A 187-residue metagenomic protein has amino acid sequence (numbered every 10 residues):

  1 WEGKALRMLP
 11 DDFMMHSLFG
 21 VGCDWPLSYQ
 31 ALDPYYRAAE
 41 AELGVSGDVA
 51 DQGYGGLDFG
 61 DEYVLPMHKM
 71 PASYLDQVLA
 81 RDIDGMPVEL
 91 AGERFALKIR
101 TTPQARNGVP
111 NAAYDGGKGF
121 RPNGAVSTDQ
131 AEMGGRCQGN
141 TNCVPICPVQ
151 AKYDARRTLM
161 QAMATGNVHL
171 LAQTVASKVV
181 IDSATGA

Functional and structural regions predicted by a protein language model:
W1-G3, R7: Short hydrophobic-aromatic micro-motifs
K4, H16-G166, A172-Q173: Conserved redox-cofactor binding core of oxidoreductases
L9-S17: Cytochrome P450 core scaffold surrounding the K-helix E-X-X-R motif and the conserved "meander" helix-loop region
K178-A187: Conserved beta-strand-loop-beta-strand element in the redox core of flavoprotein oxidoreductases
